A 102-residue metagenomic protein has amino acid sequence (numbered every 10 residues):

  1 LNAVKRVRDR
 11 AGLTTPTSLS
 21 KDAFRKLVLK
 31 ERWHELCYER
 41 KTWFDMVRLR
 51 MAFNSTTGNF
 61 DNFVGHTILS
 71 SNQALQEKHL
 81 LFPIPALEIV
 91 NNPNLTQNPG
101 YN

Functional and structural regions predicted by a protein language model:
L1-R10: Extended amphipathic alpha-helical segments enriched in small hydrophobics
R8, S18-N102: Long, intrinsically disordered, low-complexity segments
